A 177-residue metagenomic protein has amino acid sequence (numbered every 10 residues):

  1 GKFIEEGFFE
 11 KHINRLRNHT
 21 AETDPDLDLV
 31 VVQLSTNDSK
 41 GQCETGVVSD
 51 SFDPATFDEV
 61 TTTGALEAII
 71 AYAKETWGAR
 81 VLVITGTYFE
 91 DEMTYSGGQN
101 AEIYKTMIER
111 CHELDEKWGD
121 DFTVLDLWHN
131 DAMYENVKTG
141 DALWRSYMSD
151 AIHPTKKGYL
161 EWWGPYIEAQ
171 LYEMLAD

Functional and structural regions predicted by a protein language model:
G1-F9, T62, Y159, W163: Phosphate/oxyanion-binding active-site loops and adjacent basic polyanion-contact surfaces
G1-T56: Conserved SGNH/GDSL esterase-like catalytic core that processes O-acyl groups on lipids and polysaccharides
L16, L66-I70, I108: Generic structural signal for well-ordered alpha-helices, preferentially at hydrophobic/aromatic core positions
D28-L34, R80-T85, T123-D126: Structural recognition of the beta-strand scaffold that forms the well-ordered cores of secreted hydrolase catalytic
Q42, G86-D177: Catalytic His-Asp segment of secreted/periplasmic serine-dependent ester chemistry enzymes
E44-L66, Y95-I103: Active-site cleft segment of glycoside hydrolase catalytic domains centered on the general acid/base Glu
T62-I69, W163-I167: Alpha-helical packing segments of well-folded alpha/beta enzyme cores
E75-W77: Short, conserved loop/helix-junction motifs that constitute active-site signature segments in enzyme catalytic cores
